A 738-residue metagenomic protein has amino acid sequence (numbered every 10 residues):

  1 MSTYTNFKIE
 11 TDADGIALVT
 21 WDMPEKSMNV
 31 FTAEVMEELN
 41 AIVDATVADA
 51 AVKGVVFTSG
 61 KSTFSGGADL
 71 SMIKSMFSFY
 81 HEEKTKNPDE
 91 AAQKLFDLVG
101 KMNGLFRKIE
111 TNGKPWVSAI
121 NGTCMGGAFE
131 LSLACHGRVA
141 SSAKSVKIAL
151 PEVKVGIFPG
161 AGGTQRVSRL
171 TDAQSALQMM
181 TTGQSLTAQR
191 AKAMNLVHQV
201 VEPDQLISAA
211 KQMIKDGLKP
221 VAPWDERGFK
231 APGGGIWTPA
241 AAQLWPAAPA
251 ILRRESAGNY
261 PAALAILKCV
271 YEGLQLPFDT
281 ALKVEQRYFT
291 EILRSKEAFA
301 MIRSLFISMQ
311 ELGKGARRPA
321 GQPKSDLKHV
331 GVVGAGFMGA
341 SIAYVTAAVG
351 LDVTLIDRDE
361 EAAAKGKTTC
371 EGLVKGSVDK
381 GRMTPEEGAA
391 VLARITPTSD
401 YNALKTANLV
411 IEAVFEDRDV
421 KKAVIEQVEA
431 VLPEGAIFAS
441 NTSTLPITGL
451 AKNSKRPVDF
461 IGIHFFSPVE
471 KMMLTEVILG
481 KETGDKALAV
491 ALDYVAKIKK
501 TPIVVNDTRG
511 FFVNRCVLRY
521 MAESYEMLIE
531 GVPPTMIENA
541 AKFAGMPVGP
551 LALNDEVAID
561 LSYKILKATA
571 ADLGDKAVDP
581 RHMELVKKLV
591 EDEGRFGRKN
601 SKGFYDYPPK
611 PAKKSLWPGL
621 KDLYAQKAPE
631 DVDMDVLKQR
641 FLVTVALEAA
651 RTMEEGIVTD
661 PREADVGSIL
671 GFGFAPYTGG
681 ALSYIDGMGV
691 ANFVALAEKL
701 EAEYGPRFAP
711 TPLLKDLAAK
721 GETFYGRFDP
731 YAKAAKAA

Functional and structural regions predicted by a protein language model:
M1-T58: Conserved CoA-thioester-binding segment of acyl-CoA-metabolizing enzymes
T3-F7, D12, D22-P24, I73-Y80 (+7 more regions): N-terminal glycine-rich phosphate-binding loop for ADP-containing cofactors
I16-T20, E38, V56-T58, V117-A119 (+3 more regions): Structural motif
E34, A48, K61-S78, F106: Amphipathic alpha-helical interaction surfaces in cytosolic regulatory modules
S62-G66, M125-G126, L445-P446: Short, active-site-adjacent cap segments at secondary-structure transitions
L105-S118: Conserved catalytic cysteine-centered active-site region of acyl-thioester-dependent Claisen-condensing enzymes
S118-A128: Gly/Ser-rich catalytic serine loop of serine hydrolases
